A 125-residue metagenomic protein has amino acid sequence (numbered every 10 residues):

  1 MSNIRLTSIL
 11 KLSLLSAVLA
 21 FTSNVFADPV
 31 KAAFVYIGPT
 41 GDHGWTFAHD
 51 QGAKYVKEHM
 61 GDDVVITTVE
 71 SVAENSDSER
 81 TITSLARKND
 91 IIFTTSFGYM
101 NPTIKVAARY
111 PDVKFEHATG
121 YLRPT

Functional and structural regions predicted by a protein language model:
S2-L14: Bacterial N-terminal signal peptides that target proteins for export
L14-L15, V25: Cleavable N-terminal signal peptides
A27-A32: Cleaved targeting-peptide boundary
A33-G52, V56-H59, T68-S78, F97: Extracytoplasmic "Venus flytrap"
N75-N89: Short, well-structured alpha-helical segments in soluble
K88-F97, K114-A118: Periplasmic-binding protein-like
A108-T125: Flexible loop/hinge segments that line or gate small-molecule binding clefts
